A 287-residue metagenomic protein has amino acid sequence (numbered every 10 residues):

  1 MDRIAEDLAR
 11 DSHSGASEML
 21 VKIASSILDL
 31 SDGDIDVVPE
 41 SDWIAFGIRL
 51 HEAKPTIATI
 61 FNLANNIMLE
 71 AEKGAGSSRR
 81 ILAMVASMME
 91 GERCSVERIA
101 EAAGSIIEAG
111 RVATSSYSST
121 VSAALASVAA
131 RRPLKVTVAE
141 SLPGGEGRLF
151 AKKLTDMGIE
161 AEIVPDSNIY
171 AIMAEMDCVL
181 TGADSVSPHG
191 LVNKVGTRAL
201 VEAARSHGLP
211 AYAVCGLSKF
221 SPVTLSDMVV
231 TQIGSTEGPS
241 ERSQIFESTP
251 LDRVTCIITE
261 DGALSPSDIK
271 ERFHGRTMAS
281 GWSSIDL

Functional and structural regions predicted by a protein language model:
M1-V85: Long amphipathic alpha-helical segments
R3, S14-K22, V38-S41, A45 (+10 more regions): Conserved active-site and cofactor/substrate-binding residues in soluble primary-metabolism enzymes
R10-H13, R111-Y117, S187-V192: Short, glycine-rich nucleotide/cofactor-binding loops
L28, D32, A126-R131, V201-P210: Alpha-helix C-terminal capping segments
A45-K73, M84-V96, E101, S115 (+3 more regions): Non-catalytic, soluble scaffold/interaction modules
N65-A109, A113, V121, A126-V179: Ligand-binding beta-strand-loop-alpha-helix segment within the catalytic cores of soluble metabolic enzymes
T120-S122, F220-S221: Short, active-site-adjacent cap segments at secondary-structure transitions
A139-L287: Conserved phosphate- and dinucleotide-binding cores of soluble alpha/beta proteins, encompassing both enzyme active
